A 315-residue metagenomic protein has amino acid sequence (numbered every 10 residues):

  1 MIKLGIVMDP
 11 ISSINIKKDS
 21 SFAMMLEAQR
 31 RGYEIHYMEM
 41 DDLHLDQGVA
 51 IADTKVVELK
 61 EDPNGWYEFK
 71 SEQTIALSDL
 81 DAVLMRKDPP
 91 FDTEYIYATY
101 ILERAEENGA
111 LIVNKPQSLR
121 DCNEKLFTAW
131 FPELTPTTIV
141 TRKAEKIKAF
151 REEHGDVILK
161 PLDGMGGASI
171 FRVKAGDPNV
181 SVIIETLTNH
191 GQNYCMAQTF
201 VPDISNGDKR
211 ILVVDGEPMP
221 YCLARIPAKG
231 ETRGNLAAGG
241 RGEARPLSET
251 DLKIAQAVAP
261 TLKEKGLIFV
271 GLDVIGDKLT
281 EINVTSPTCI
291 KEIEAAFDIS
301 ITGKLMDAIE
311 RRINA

Functional and structural regions predicted by a protein language model:
I2, I14-K17, P246-A315: ATP-dependent carboxylate activation and anion-phosphoryl transfer catalytic cores that bind Mg-ATP to form
I2, M8-K17, Y33, H44-Q47 (+4 more regions): Charge-biased, low-complexity intrinsically disordered regions
I6, A82-M85, Q198: Redox-cofactor binding/interface segments in oxidoreductases and associated redox assembly factors
S13-I14, K18-V140: Conserved N-proximal alpha/beta basic substrate-recognition cap immediately N-terminal to, or forming the N-lobe
S21, E145, E152-D156, G166-I254 (+1 more regions): Phosphate-binding site of ATP-dependent enzymes
Q29, E106, R151-E152, K263: Anion (oxyanion) recognition and catalysis
K87-P90, L162-G164, P287: Short glycine-rich anion-binding loops that position phosphate/pyrophosphate groups of nucleotides and phosphorylated
E133-G155: Rossmann-like NAD(P)H-binding beta-loop-alpha module
